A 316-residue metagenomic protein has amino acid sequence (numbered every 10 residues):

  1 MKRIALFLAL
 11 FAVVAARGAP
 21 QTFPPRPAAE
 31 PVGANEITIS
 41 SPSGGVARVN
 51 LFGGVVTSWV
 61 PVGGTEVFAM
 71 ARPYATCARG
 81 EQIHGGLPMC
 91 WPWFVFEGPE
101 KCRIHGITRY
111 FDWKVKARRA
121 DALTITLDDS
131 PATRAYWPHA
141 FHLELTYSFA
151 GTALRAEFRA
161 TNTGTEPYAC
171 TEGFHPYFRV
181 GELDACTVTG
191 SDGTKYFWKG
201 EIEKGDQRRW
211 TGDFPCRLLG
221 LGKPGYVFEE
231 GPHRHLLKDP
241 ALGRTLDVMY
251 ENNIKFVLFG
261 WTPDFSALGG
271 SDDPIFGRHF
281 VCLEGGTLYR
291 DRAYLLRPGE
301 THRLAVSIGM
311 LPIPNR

Functional and structural regions predicted by a protein language model:
M1-I4, F141: Positively charged n-region of N-terminal signal peptides that target proteins for export
A5-A15: Bacterial N-terminal signal peptides
P20-H84, G231-K255, Y294, E300-P314: Beta-strand-rich N-terminal accessory domains
R26-P27, P31, K101-G151: Extended, loop-rich substrate-binding clefts of extracytoplasmic carbohydrate-active enzymes
N50, D129-F178: Acidic, contiguous internal or C-terminal segments within carbohydrate-active enzymes that form a structured patch used
K116, G220-Y294: Acidic/His-leaning functional-site neighborhoods
E144-T146, D291-L296: Beta-strand-rich interaction surfaces with strong enrichment in secreted/lumenal proteins
P167-Y168, Y177-I254: Active-site/ligand-binding surface loops and adjacent short beta/alpha elements that line catalytic pockets across
